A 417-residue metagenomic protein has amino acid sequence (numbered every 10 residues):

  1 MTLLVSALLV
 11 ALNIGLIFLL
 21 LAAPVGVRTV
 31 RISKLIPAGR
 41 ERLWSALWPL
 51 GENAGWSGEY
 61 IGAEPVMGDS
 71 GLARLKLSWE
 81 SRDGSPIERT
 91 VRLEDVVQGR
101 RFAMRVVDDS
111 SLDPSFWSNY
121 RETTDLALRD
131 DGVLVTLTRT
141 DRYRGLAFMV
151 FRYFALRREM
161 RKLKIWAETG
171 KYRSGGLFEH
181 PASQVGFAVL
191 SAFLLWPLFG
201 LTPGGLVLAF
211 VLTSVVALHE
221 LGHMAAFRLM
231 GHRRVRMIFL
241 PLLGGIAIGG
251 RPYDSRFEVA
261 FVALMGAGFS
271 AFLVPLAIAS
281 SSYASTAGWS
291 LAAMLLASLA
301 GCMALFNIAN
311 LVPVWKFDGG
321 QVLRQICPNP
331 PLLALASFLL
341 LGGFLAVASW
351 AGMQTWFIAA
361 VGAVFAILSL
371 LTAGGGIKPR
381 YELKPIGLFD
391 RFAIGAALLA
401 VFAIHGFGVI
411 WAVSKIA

Functional and structural regions predicted by a protein language model:
T2-A23, V27-I32, A46-E52, W56-G58 (+5 more regions): Hydrophobic transmembrane alpha-helices and their immediate loop junctions in multi-pass integral membrane proteins
A63-L72: A solvent-exposed, acidic/Ser-Thr-rich amphipathic alpha-helical stretch
A73-G84, A103-P114: Short beta-strand segments that buttress and anchor functional surface loops
V97-F102: Short, conserved beta-turn/loop elements at beta-strand boundaries and strand-helix junctions
